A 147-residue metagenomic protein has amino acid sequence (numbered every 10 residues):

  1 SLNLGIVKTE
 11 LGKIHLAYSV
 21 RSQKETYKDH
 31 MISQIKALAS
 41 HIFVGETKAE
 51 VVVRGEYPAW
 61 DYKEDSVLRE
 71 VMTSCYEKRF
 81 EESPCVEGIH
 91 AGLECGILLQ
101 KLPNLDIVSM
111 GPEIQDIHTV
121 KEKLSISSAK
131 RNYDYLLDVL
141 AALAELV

Functional and structural regions predicted by a protein language model:
S1, G5-I14, F80-D138: Zn-dependent metallopeptidase/amidohydrolase metal-coordination segment
S1, V44-V53, E82-G88, E145-V147: Flexible, glycine/charged-enriched surface loops at secondary-structure junctions
L2-K8, L16-E25, A49-R69: A short beta-alpha structural unit
E25-M31: Short, conserved charged micro-motifs
M31-S40: Short amphipathic alpha-helices in soluble, non-transmembrane regions that often serve as interface/regulatory elements
A39-E46, Y76, F80, L102 (+1 more regions): Structural signal for hydrophobic packing residues in well-ordered secondary-structure cores of soluble enzyme domains
E70, S74, G96-I97: Active-site phosphate/pyrophosphate- and oxyanion-stabilizing loops and adjacent acidic/basic residues in soluble
